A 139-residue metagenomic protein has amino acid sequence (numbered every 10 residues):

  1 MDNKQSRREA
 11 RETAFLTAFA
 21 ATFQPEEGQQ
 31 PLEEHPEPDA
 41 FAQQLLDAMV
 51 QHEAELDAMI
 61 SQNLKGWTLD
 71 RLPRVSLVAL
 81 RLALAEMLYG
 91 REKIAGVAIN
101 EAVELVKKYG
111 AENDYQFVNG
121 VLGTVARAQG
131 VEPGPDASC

Functional and structural regions predicted by a protein language model:
M1-Y115, N119-C139: N-terminal interaction/assembly modules
